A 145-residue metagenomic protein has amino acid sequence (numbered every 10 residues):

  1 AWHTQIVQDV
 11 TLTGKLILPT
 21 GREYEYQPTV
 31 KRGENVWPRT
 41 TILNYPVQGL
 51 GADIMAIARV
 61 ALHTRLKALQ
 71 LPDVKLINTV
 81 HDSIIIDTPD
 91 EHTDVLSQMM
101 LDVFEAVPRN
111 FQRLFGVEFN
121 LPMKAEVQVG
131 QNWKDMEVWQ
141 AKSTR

Functional and structural regions predicted by a protein language model:
A1-R145: Conserved catalytic core of nucleotide polymerization and phosphodiester-bond processing enzymes
